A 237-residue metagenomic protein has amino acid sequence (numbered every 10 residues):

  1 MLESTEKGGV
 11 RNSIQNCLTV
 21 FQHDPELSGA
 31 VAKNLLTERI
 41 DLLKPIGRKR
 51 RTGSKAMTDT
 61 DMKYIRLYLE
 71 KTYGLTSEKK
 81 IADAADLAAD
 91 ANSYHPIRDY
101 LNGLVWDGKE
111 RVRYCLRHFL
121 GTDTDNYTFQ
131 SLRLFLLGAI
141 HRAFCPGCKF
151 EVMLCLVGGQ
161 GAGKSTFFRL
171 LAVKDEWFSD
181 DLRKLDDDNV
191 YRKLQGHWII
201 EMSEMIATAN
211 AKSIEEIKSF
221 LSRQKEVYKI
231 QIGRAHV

Functional and structural regions predicted by a protein language model:
M1-Y114, N126, Q130: N-terminal nucleic-acid engagement/recognition segments and initiation subdomains in replication, restriction
A56-K79, A139, F144-M153, F220 (+1 more regions): Short, charge-rich amphipathic segments
A85-I199: P-loop NTPase catalytic core of nucleic-acid-dependent motor ATPases
V190-Q195, K229-H236: AAA+/SF3 P-loop NTPase mechanochemical coupling elements
K193-L194, M202-E204, Q224-Y228: Glycine-rich loops and low-complexity Gly/Arg-rich segments that provide flexible linkers or classic glycine-based
W198-L221: Conserved AAA+/SF3 P-loop NTPase catalytic/coupling segment centered on the Walker-B
I214-R234: Conserved catalytic/switch belt of AAA+ P-loop NTPases
